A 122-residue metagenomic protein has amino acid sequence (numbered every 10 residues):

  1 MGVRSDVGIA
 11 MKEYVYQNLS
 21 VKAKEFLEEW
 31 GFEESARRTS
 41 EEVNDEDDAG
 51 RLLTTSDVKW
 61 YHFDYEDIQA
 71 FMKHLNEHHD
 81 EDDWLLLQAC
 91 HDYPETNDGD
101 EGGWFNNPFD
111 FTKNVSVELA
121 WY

Functional and structural regions predicted by a protein language model:
M1-E25: Short, extreme N-terminal segment that most often corresponds to the first beta-strand
A23-Y122: Charged interaction segments
